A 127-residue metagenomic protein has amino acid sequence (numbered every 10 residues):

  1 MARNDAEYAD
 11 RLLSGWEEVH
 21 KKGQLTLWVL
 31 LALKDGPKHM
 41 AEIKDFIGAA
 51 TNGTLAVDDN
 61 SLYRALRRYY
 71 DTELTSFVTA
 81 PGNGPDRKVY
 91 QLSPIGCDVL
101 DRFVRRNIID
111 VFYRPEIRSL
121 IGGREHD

Functional and structural regions predicted by a protein language model:
M1-Q24, F103-R105: Intrinsically disordered, low-complexity serine/threonine- and proline-rich regulatory segments
A32-E42: Short capping segments at the starts of secondary-structure elements
A41-G53: DNA-recognition alpha helix
L62-T72: Basic amphipathic alpha-helical segments that dock to polyanions
Y70-D86, Q91: Beta-hairpin "wing" of winged helix-turn-helix
D86-F103: Basic, amphipathic "hinge/linker" alpha-helix immediately C-terminal to the N-terminal HTH DNA-binding motif
D98-D127: Amphipathic alpha-helical dimerization/coiled-coil segments that flank or bridge DNA-binding/regulatory modules
